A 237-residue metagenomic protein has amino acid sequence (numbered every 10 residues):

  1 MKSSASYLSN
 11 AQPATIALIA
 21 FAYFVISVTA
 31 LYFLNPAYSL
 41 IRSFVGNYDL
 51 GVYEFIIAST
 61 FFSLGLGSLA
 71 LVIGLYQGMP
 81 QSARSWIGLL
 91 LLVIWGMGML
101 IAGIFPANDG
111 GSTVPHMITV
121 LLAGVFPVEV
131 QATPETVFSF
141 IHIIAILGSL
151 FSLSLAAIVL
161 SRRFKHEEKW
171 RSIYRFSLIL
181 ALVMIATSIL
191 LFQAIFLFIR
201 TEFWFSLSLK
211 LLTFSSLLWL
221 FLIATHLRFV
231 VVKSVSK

Functional and structural regions predicted by a protein language model:
M1: Short, conserved interaction/coordination micro-motifs, predominantly in nucleic-acid/chromatin-associated proteins
S4-Y38, R42-S43, N47-V231: Hydrophobic, aromatic-enriched alpha-helical segments typical of multi-pass transmembrane helices
V232-K237: Short, highly charged, low-complexity non-transmembrane loops/tails of multi-pass membrane proteins
